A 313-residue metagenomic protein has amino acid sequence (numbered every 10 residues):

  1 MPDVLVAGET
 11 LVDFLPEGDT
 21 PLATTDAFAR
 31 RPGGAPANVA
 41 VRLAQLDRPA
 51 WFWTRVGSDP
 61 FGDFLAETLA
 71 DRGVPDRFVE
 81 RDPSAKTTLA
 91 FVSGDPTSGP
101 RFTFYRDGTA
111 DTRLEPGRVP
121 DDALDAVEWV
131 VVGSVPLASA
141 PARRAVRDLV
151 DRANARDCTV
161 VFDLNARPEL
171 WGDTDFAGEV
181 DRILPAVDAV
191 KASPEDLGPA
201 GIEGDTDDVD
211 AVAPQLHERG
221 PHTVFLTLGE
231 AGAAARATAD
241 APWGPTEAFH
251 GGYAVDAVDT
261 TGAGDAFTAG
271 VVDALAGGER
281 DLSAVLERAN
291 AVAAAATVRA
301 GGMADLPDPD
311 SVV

Functional and structural regions predicted by a protein language model:
M1-V74, A257: Glycine-rich phosphate/adenosyl-contacting loop at the front of the ribokinase-like
D3-L5, T206-V313: Conserved phosphate-binding/catalytic region of the ribokinase-like
T10, V135, A266: Active-site metal-binding loops of divalent metal-dependent hydrolases
G18-D26, F104, T246-G251, S311: Short glycine/proline- and charge-enriched loop/turn segments that cap or connect secondary-structure elements
L43, S193, G264: Short, conserved phosphate/pyrophosphate- and ester-handling motifs at nucleotide-, phospho-/glycolipid
P49-A50, D76, C158-V160, V224: Hydrophobic anchor at the start of a short beta-strand that flanks the dinucleotide cofactor-binding loop
P49-V132: Conserved N-terminal subdomain of the carbohydrate kinase-like
W129, S134-Q215, R219-T223, G229-A233 (+1 more regions): Conserved beta-alpha-beta core of the PfkB/ribokinase-like small-molecule kinase fold
